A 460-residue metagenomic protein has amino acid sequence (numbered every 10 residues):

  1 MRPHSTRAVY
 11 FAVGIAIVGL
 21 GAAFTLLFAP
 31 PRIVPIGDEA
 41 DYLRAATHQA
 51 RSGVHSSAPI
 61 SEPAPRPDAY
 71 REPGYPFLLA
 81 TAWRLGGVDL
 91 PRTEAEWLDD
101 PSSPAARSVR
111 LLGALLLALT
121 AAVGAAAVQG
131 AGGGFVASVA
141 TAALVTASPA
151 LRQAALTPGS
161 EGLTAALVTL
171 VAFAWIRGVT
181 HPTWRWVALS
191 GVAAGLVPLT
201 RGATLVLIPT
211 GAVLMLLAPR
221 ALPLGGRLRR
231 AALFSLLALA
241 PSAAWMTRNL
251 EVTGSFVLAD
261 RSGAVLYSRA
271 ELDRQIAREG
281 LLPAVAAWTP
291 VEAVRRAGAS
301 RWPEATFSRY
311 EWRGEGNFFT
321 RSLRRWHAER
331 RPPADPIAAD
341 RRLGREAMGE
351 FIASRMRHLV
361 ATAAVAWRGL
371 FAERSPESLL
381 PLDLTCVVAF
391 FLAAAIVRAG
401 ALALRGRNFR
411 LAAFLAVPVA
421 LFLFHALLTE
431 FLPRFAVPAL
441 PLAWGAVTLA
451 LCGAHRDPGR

Functional and structural regions predicted by a protein language model:
G37, V109-L116, A140-W175, W184 (+2 more regions): Multi-pass, polyprenyl lipid-linked donor-dependent membrane glycosyltransferases
A40-Y70, G74-F77, T81-E94, R274-W288 (+1 more regions): Extracytosolic helix-loop segments that constitute the early lumenal/periplasmic catalytic or substrate-binding loops
R51, L258-A361: Membrane-proximal stem/loop segments at transmembrane-domain junctions that anchor or position
P73, F77, V88-A122, A154 (+2 more regions): Loop-to-helix entry region of an early transmembrane alpha helix in multi-pass inner-membrane enzymes
L90-S103, A121-A147, A165-A166, T180 (+3 more regions): Transmembrane-helix signature of polytopic, membrane-embedded enzymes that assemble or transfer cell-envelope glycans
S103-L115, R331-L415: Membrane-interface anchor segments at the N-terminal boundary of transmembrane helices in multi-pass membrane enzymes
A131, V171-V187, V197, L216-A221 (+2 more regions): Membrane-interface transmembrane helices that cradle and orient dolichyl/undecaprenyl
T141-T146, W186-R201, A212, L237-P241 (+1 more regions): Membrane-interface alpha helices of multi-pass inner-membrane proteins
